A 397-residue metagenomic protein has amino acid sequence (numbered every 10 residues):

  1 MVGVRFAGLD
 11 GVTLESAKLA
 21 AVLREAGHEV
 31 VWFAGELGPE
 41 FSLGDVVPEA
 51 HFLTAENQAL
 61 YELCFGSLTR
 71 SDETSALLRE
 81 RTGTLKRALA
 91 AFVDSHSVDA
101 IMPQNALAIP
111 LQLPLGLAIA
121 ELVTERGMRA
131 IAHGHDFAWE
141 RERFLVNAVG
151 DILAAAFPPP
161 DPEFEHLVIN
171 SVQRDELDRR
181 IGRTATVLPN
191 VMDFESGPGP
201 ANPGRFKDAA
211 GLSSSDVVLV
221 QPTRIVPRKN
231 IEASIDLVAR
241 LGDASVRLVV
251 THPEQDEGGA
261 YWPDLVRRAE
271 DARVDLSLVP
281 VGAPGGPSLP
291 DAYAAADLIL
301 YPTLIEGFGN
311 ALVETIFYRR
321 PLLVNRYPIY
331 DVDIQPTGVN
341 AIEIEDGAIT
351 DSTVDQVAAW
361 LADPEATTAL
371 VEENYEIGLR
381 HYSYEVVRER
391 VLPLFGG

Functional and structural regions predicted by a protein language model:
V22-A100: A conserved catalytic-core segment of Leloir-type glycosyltransferases
W139, I152-N202: Donor nucleotide-sugar binding/catalytic pocket of nucleotide-sugar-dependent glycosyltransferases
L212-K229, I235-V238, V249: Conserved donor-binding/catalytic core segment of Leloir-type glycosyltransferases
W262-P290, G338: Nucleotide-activated donor-binding/catalytic signature segment of Leloir-type glycosyltransferases, i.e., the conserved
D291-A296: Short alpha-helical donor nucleotide-sugar binding micro-motif in glycosyltransferases
L304: Aromatic "clamp/platform" in nucleotide-sugar-dependent glycosyltransferases that forms part of the donor/acceptor
D331-A358: Change "using UDP/GDP/dTDP sugars" to "using nucleotide sugars
L361-F395: A charged, aromatic-enriched C-terminal amphipathic alpha-helix characteristic of glycosyltransferases across folds
